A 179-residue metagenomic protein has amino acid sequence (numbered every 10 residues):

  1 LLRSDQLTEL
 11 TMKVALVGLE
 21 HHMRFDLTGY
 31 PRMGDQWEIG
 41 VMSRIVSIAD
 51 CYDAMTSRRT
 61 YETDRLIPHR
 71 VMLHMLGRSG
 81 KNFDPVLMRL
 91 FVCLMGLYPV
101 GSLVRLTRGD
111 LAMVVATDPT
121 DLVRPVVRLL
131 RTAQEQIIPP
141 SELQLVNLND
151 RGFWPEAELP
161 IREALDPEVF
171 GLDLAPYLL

Functional and structural regions predicted by a protein language model:
L1-L179: Histidine- and acidic-residue-rich, metal-dependent catalytic cores
